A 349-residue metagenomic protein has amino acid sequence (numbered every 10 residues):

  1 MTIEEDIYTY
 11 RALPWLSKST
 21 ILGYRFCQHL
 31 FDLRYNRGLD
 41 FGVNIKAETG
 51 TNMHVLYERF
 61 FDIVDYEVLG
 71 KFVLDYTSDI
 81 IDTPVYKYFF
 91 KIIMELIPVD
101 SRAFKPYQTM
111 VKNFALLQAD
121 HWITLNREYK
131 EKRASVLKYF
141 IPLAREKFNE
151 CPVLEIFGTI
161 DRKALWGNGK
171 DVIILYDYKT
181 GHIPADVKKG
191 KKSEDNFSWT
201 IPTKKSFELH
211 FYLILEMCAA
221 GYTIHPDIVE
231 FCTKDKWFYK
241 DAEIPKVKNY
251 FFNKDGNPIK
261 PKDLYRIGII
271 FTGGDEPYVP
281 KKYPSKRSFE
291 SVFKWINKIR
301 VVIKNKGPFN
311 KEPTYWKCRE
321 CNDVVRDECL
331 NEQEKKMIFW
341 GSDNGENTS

Functional and structural regions predicted by a protein language model:
M1-L16: Long, acidic, intrinsically disordered low-complexity segments
P14, K18-E67, Q108, K112 (+2 more regions): Nuclease catalytic cores
R25-L33, D171-T180, W295-R300: Active-site-adjacent bridging/hinge elements
D32-L33, F41, I183-D186, E276-Y278 (+1 more regions): Short catalytic/ligand-binding loop motif for oxyanion handling, primarily in non-cytosolic enzymes, centered on
R37, Y178-H182, F271-G273: A short beta-strand motif that forms part of the nucleic acid-binding face of small beta-barrel RNA-binding folds
L56-R145, K240-F251: A non-catalytic, helix-rich entry segment at domain boundaries
E131-L213, M217-A219, C232: Non-catalytic protein-protein interaction segments used by genome-maintenance enzymes to assemble and couple activities
P202-T203, L215-S349: Metal-dependent nuclease catalytic regions and adjoining charged, substrate-binding loops involved in nucleic-acid end
